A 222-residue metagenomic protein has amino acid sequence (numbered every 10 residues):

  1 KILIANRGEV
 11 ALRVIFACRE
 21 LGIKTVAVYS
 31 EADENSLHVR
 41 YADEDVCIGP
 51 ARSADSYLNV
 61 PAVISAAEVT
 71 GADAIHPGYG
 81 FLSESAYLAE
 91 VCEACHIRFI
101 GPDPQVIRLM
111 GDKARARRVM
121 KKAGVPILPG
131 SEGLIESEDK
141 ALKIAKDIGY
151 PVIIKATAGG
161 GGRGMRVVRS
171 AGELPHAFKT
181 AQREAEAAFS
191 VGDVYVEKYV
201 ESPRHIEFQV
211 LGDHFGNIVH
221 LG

Functional and structural regions predicted by a protein language model:
K1-G222: N-terminal beta-alpha lobe that positions the nucleotide/phosphoryl donor in ATP/NTP-coupled carboxylate activation
